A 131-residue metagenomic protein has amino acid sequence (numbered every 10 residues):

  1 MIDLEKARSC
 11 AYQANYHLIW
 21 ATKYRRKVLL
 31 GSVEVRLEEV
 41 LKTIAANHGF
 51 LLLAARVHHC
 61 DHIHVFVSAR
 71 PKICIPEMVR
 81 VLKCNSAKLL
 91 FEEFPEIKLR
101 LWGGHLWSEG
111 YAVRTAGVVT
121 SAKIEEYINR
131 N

Functional and structural regions predicted by a protein language model:
M1-N131: Basic nucleic-acid-binding interfaces
